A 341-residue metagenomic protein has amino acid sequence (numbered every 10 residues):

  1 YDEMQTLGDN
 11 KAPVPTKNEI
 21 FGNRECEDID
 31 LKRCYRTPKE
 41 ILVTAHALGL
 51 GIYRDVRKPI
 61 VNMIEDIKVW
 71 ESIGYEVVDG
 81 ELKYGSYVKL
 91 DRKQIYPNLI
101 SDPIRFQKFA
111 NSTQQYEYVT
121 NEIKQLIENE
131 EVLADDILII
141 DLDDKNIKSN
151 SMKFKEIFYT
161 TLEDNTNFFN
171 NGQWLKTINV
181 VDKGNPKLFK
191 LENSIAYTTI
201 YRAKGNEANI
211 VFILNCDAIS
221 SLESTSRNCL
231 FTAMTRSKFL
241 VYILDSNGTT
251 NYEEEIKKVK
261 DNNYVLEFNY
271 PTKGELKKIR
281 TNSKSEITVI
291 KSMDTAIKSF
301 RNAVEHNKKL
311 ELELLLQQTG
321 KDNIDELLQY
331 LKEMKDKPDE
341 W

Functional and structural regions predicted by a protein language model:
Y1-E340: Conserved helicase motor core of SF1/SF2 NTP-dependent helicases
